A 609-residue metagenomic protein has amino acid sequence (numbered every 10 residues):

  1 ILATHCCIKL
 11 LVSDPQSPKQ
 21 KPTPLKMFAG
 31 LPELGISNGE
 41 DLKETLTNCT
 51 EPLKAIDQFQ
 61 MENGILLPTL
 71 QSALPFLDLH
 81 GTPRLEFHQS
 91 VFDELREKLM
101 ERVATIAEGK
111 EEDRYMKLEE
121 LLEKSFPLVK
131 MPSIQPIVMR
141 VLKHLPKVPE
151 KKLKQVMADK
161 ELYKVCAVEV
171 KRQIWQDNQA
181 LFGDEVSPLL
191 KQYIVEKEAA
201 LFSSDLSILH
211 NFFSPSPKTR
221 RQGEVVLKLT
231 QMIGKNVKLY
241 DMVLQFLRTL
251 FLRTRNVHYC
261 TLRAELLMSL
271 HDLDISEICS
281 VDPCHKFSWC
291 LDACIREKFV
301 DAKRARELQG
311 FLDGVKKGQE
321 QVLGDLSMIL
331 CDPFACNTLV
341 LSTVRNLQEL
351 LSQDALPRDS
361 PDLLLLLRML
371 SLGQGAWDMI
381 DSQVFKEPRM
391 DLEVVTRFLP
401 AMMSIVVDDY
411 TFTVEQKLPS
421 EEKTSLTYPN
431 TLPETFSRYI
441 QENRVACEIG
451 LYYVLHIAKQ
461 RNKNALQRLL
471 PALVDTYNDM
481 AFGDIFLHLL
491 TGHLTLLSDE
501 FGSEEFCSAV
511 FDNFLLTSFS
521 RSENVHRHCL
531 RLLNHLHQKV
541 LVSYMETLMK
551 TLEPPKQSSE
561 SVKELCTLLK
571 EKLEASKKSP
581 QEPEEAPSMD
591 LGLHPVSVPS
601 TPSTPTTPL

Functional and structural regions predicted by a protein language model:
I1-L609: Very long, low-complexity or repeat-rich scaffold/adaptor subunits of large eukaryotic multiprotein assemblies
